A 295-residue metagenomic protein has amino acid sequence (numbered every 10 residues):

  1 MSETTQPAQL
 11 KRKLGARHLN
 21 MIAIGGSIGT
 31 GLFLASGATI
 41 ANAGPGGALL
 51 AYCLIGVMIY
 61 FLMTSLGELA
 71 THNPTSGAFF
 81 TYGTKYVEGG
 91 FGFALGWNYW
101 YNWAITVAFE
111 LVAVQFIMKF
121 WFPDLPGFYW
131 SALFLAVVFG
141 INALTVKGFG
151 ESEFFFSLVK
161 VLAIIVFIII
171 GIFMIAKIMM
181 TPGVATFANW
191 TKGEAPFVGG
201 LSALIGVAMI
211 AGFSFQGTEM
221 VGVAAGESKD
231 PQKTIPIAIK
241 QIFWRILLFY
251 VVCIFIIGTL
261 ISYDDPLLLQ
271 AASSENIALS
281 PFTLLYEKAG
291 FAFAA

Functional and structural regions predicted by a protein language model:
M1-G37, A41-G46, I59-T64, S76 (+2 more regions): Membrane-interface "cap" regions at the ends of multi-pass membrane proteins
K13-A23, E88-Y101, F134, F197-M209 (+1 more regions): Select transmembrane alpha-helical segments in multipass membrane proteins
S36, L66, A211-I235: Juxtamembrane interface elements at the cytosolic ends of transmembrane helices in multi-pass membrane proteins
A38, L50-A51, I59-A143, G148 (+2 more regions): Hydrophobic transmembrane alpha-helices that form the core helical bundles of multi-pass secondary transporters
A43-P45, H72-G77, K85-F91, G226-T234 (+1 more regions): Juxtamembrane helix-boundary/capping and inter-helix hinge elements in multi-pass membrane proteins
G47, F156-V159, G222-G258: Junctions where cytoplasmic loops transition into the N-terminal start of transmembrane alpha-helices in multi-pass
T81, E88, F120, A238-A295: TM-loop-TM module centered on a large, flexible mid-protein loop between adjacent transmembrane helices in multi-pass
Q115, F128-F187, F215-Q216, I239-L247: Membrane-interface loop-to-helix entry segments
